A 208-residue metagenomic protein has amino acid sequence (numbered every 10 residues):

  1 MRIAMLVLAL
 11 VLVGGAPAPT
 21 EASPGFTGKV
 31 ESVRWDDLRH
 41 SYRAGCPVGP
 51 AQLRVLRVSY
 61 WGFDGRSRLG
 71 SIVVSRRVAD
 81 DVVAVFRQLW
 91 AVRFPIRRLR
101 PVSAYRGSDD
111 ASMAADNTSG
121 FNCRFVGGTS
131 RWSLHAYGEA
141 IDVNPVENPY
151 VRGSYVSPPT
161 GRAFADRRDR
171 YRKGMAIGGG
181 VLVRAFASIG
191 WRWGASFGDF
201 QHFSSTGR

Functional and structural regions predicted by a protein language model:
M1-A22: Secretory targeting and sorting signals
V11, P47-G49, L134, G194: Sterically constrained small-residue positions within well-ordered secondary structures of folded domains
V11-L12, L89, R93, G190: A generic secondary-structure signal for well-formed alpha-helical elements
P17-R66: N-terminal module-boundary/linker segments of secreted carbohydrate-active enzymes
D37-A44, S67-R76, V82, C123-T129: N-terminal post-signal-peptidase region of extra-cytosolic proteins
V48-M113: Active-site acidic/histidine clusters and adjacent loop/turn architecture that either coordinate catalytic ions
R98-Y137, N148-Y150: Active-site-adjacent loop/helix surface patches within enzyme catalytic domains that shape the substrate-binding cleft
F125-W132, Y137-R208: Catalytic cores and adjacent binding grooves of peptidoglycan-active enzymes
